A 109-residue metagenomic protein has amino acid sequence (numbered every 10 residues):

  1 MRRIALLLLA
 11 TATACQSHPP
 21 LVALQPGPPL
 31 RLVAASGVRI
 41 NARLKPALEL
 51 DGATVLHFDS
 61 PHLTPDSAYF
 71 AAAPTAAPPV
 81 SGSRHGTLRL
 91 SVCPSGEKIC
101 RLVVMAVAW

Functional and structural regions predicted by a protein language model:
M1-R3: Positively charged n-region of N-terminal signal peptides that target proteins for export
A5-L8, E49: Acidic/proline-rich low-complexity IDRs
L7-S17: Hydrophobic h-region of N-terminal signal peptides that target proteins for export in Gram-negative bacteria
C15-W109: Extracellular/lumen-exposed scaffold segments
